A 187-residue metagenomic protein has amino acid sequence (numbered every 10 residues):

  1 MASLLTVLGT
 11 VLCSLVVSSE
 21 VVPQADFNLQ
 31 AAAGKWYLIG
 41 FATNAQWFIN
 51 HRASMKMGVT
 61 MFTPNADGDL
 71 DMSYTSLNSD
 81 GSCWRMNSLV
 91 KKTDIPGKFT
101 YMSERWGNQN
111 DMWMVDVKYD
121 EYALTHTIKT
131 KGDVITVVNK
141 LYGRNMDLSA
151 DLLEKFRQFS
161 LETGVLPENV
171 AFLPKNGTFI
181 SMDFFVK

Functional and structural regions predicted by a protein language model:
M1-K187: A beta-rich soluble binding module of mature secreted/lumenal proteins
